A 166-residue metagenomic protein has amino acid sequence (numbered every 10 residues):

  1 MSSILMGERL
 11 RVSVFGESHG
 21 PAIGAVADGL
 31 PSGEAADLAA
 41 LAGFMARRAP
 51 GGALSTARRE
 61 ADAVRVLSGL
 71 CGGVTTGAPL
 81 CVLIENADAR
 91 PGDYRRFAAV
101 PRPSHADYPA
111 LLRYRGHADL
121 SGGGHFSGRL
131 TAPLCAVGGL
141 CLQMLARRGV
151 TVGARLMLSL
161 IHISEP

Functional and structural regions predicted by a protein language model:
M1-S3, V12-G16, S55, L67-G73 (+2 more regions): A generic local secondary-structure boundary/capping motif
S2-R59: N-terminal, positively charged regions that mediate nucleic acid binding
G7-L10, H19-A22, A61, T75-L80 (+1 more regions): Short coil/turn connectors at secondary-structure junctions
P21-G33, G128-V150, A154: Alpha-helical support elements that line or immediately flank enzyme active sites and cofactor-binding pockets
F44-P109: Glycine-rich, N-terminal phosphate-binding loop and its surrounding beta-alpha-beta segment
M45-A53, I84, D88-R90, L112 (+3 more regions): Structural signal for hydrophobic packing residues in well-ordered secondary-structure cores of soluble enzyme domains
H105-T131: Residues forming anionic-ligand binding surfaces in small-molecule and nucleic-acid pockets of primarily soluble enzymes
S159-P166: Residue-level detector of conserved catalytic or cofactor/ligand-binding positions in enzyme active sites
